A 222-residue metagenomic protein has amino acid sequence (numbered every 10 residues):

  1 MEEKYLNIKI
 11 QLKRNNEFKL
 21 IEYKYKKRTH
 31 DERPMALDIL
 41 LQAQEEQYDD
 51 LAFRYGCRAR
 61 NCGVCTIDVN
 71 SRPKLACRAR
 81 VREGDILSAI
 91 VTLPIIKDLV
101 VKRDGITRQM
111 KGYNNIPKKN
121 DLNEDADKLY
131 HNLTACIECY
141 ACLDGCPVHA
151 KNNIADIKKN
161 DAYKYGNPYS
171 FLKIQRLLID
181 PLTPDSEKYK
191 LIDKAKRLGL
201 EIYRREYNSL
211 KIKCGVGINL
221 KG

Functional and structural regions predicted by a protein language model:
E2-R103, L143, P147, N152: Iron-sulfur-associated redox domains of electron-transfer enzymes in respiratory and anaerobic energy metabolism
P34-E46, V91-G222: Ferredoxin-type iron-sulfur electron-transfer modules in oxidoreductases and energy-metabolism complexes
